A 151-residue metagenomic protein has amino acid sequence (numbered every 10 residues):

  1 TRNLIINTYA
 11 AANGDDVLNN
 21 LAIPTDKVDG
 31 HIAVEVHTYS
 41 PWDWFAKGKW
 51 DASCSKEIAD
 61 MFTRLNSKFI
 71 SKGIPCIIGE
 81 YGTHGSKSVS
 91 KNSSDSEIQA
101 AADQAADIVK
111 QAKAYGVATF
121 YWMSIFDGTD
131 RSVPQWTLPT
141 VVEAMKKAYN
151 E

Functional and structural regions predicted by a protein language model:
T1-K49, E57, T63-H84, A114-Y115 (+1 more regions): Active-site region of glycoside hydrolase catalytic domains
G48-D51, N92-S93: Short glycine/proline- and charge-enriched loop/turn segments that cap or connect secondary-structure elements
A59-E151: Substrate-binding cleft of secreted/luminal carbohydrate-active enzymes
